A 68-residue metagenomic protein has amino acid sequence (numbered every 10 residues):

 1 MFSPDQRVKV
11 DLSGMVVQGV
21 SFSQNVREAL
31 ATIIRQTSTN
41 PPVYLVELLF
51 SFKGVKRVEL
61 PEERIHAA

Functional and structural regions predicted by a protein language model:
S3-A68: Basic/aromatic-rich interaction segments and small domains that mediate binding to polyanionic partners
